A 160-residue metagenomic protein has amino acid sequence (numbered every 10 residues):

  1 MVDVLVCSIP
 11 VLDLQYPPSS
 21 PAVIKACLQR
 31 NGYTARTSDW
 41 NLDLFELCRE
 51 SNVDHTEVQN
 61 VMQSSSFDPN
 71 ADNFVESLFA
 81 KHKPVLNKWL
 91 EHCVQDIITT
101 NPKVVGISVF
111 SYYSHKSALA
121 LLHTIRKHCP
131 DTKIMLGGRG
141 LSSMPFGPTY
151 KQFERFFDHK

Functional and structural regions predicted by a protein language model:
D3, S20, I24-L28, R36-L42 (+1 more regions): Glycine-rich beta-alpha loop elements in corrinoid/cobalamin-binding modules across cobalamin-dependent enzymes
D3-D13: Nucleotide-activated donor-dependent transferases that construct or modify glycoconjugates
C7-S8, N73, S77, V105: General secondary-structure edge motif
D13-P21: Glycine- and acidic-residue-enriched helix-capping/strand-helix junction motifs
Y16, E46-R49, F146: Short Asp/Glu-rich motifs
Y33-E91: Conserved N-terminal ligand/cofactor-binding loop architecture of enzyme catalytic domains
